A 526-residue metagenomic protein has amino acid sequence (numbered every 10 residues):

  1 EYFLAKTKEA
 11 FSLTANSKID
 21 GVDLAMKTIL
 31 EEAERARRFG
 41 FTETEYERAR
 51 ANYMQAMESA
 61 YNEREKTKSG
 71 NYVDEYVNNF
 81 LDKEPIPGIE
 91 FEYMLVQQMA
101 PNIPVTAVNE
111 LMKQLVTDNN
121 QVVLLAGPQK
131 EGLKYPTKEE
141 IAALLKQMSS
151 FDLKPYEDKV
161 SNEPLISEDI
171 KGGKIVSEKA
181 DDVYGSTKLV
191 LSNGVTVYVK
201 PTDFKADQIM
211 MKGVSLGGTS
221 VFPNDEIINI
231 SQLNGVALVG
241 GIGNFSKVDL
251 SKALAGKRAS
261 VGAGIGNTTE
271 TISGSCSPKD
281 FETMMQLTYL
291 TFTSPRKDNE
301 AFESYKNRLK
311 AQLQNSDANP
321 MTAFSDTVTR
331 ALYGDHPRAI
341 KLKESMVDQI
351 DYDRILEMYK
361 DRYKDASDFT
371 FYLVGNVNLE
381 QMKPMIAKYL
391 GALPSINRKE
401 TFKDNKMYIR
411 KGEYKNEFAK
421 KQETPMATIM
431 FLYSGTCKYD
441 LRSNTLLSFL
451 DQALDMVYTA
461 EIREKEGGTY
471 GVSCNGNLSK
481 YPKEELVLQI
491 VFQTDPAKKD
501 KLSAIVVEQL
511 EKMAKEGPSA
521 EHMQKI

Functional and structural regions predicted by a protein language model:
E1-V105, N120-G127, Y198, K205-S294 (+5 more regions): M16 family metallopeptidases and their MPP-like homologs
E47-A51, Q55-E58, N78-N224, E357 (+7 more regions): Proteolytic maturation boundary segments
D298-S304, R398-E400: Conserved short beta-strand edge segments in small beta-sheet-based binding/regulatory domains
V347-D351, I355: Alpha-helical scaffold elements lining the catalytic groove of polysaccharide deacetylases
Y363-K364: Flexible, low-complexity linker/tail segments at the boundary of structured domains
S448: Enzymes that process phosphate groups on RNA ends and nucleotide/triphosphate substrates
L454-D455: Short Ser/Thr-interspersed hydrophobic loop/turn segments at strand-loop and sheet-helix junctions that line or gate
